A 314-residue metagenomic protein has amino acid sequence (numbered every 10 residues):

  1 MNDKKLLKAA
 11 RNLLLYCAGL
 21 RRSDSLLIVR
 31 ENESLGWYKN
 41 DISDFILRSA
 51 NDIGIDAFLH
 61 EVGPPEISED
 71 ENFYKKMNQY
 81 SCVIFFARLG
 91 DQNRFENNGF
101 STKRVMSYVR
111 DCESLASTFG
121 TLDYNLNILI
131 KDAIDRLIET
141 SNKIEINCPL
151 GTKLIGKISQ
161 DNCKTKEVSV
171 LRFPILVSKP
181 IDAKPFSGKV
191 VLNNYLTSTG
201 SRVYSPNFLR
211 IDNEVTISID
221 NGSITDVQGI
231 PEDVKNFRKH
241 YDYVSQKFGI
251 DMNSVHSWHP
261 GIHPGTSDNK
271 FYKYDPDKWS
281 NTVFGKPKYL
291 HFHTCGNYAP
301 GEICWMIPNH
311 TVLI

Functional and structural regions predicted by a protein language model:
M1-N213, S218-D220, I314: Active-site bordering "gate/hinge" segments that shape substrate access to catalytic or cofactor-binding pockets
N40-S43, I230-Y241, Y272-K273, C304-I307: Composition- and surface-driven signal marking solvent-exposed, interaction-prone regions in large proteins
S141, I219, I224-D226, V255 (+1 more regions): A broad structural signal for short, well-ordered beta-strand segments within beta-sheet-rich domains
L196-S198, T225, E232-V234, P264-T266: Short, catalytically relevant binding-site loops at active-site mouths
L209-I211, G229, I250: Alpha-helix N-cap/loop-to-helix boundary motif
N213-D233: Conserved SET/PR-domain catalytic core that frames the SAM/AdoMet-binding pocket
E232-S257: C-terminal, non-catalytic macromolecule-binding modules
G249-G301, I307-N309: Cysteine/selenocysteine-centered motifs that mediate thiol-based redox chemistry or coordinate metal-sulfur cofactors
